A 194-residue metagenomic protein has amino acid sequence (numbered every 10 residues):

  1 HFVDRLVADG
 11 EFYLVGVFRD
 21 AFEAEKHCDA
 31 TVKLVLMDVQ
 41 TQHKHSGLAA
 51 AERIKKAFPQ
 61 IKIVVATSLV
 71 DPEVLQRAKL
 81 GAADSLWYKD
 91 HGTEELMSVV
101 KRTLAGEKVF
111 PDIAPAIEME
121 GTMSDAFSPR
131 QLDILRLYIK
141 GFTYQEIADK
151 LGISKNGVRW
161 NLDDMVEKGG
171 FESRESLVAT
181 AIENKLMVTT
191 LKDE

Functional and structural regions predicted by a protein language model:
H1-G16: Two-component/phosphorelay signaling modules centered on CheY-like receiver
V17-L34: Acidic, metal-coordinating helix/loop segments flanking the phosphotransfer/catalytic sites of two-component signaling
L36-E52: Conserved phosphotransfer microenvironments
L69-E73: Negatively charged, flexible loop motifs adjacent to catalytic sites in prokaryotic signal transduction proteins
L75-K79, A83-A126, L186: Short, flexible helix-to-coil linker/hinge segments that flank and couple to helix-turn-helix
G141-S176: Recognition helix of helix-turn-helix DNA-binding domains
V166-E194: Basic, Lys/Arg-enriched C-terminal extension of HTH/homeodomain DNA-binding domains
